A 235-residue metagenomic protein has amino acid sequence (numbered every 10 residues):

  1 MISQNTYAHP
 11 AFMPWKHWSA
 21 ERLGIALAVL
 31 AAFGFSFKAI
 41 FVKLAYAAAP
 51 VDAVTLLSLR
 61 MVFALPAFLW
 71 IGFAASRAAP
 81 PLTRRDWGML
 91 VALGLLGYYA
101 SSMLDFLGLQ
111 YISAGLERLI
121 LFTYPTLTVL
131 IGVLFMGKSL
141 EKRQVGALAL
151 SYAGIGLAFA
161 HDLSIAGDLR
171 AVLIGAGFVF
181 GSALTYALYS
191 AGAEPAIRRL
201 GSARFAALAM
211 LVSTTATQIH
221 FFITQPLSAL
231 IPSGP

Functional and structural regions predicted by a protein language model:
I2-S58, L95, D168-P195, M210-I219: Glycine-/small-residue-enriched transmembrane alpha-helix faces in small-molecule transporters and effluxers
I25-A28, T83-A92, L140-A153, L200-A209: Cytoplasmic-side transmembrane-helix entry/capping segments in multi-pass membrane proteins
G34, A39, L69-L121, L157: Specific transmembrane alpha-helical segments of multi-pass solute transporters/efflux pumps, especially DMT/EamA
S36, V62-P66, Y152, T214-T215: Small-residue-rich packing faces within the transmembrane alpha-helices of Major Facilitator Superfamily
I40-V51, L107-Q110, F159-V172, F221-P235: Membrane-interface helix termini and inter-helical loops of multi-pass transporters
T55-P66, G97, S102-V145, S182: Specific alpha-helical transmembrane segments that line the substrate/conduction pathway and gating interfaces
F68, V91, I131, L140-D162 (+1 more regions): Hydrophobic transmembrane alpha-helices of multi-pass small-molecule transport proteins
R84-R85, R118-L121, G137-L157, L169-G175 (+1 more regions): Loop-to-transmembrane alpha-helix entry segments
